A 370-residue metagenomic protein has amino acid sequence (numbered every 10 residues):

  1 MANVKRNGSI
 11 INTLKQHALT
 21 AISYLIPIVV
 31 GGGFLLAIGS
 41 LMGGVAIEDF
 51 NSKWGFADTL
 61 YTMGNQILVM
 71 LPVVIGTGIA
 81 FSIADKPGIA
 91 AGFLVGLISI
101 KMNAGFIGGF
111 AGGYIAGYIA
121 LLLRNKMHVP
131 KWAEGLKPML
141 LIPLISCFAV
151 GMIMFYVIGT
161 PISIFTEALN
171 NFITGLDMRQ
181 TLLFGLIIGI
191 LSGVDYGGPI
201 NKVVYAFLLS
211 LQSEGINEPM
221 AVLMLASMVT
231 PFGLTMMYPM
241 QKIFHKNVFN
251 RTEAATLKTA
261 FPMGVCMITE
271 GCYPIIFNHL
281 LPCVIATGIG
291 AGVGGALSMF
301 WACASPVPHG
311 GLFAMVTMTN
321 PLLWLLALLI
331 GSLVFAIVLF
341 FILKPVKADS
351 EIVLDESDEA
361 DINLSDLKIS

Functional and structural regions predicted by a protein language model:
M1-K131, P138-L354, D358-I369: Pore-lining transmembrane helices
